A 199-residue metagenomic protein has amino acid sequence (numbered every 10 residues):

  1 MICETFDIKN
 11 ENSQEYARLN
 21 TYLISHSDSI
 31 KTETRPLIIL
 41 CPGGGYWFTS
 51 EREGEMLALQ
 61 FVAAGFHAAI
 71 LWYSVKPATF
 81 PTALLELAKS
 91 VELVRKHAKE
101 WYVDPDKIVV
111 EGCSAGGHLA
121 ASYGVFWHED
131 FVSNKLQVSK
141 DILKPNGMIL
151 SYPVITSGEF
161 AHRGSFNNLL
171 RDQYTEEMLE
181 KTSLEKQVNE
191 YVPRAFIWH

Functional and structural regions predicted by a protein language model:
M1-E33, E159, R163: N-terminal cap/lid segment of alpha/beta-hydrolase-fold proteins
S25, G44, H67, W72-K76 (+1 more regions): Short beta-to-alpha linker loops that shape the active-site pocket of alpha/beta-hydrolase fold enzymes
T32, S50-A69: Short amphipathic alpha-helix adjacent to the substrate-entry channel of hydrolases
T34-G43: Short beta-strand element of the alpha/beta-hydrolase
T49-E51, I70-P105: Catalytic nucleophile-loop/oxyanion-hole region of alpha/beta-hydrolase and closely related hydrolase-like folds
E92-R163, L179: Primarily recognizes the serine-hydrolase "nucleophile elbow" in alpha/beta-hydrolase and SGNH/GDSL folds
S183-V192: Conserved serine/cysteine hydrolase catalytic core
Y191, F196-H199: Short beta-strand/loop motif that positions the catalytic acidic residue of the alpha/beta-hydrolase fold
